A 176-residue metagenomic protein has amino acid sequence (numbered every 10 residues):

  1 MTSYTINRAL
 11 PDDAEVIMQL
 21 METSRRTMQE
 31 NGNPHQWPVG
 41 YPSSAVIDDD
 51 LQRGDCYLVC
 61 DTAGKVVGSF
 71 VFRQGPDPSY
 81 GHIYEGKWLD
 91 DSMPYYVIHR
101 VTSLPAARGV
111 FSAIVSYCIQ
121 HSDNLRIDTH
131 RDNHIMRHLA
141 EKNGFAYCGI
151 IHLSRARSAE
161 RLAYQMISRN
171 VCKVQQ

Functional and structural regions predicted by a protein language model:
Y4, G64-S69, Y96: Glycine-rich phosphate/pyrophosphate-binding loop shared by adenosine-nucleotide-utilizing enzymes
Y4-Q19: A short beta-loop-alpha structural element at the N-terminal edge of CoA-dependent acyl/N-acetyltransferase catalytic
R25-A45: Conserved GNAT-fold acetyl-CoA-binding loop/helix
L58, K65-G75: Conserved beta-strand in the GNAT
V71-A106: Conserved acyl-donor/pantetheine-binding loop and adjacent beta-alpha core of acyl/acetyltransferases and related
S103-Q120, R137-K142: Conserved acetyl-CoA-binding loop-helix of GNAT-fold acetyltransferases
H121-D132: Conserved GNAT acetyl-CoA-binding A-motif
D128, A146-R161: Conserved catalytic-core motifs of GNAT/GCN5-like acyltransferases
